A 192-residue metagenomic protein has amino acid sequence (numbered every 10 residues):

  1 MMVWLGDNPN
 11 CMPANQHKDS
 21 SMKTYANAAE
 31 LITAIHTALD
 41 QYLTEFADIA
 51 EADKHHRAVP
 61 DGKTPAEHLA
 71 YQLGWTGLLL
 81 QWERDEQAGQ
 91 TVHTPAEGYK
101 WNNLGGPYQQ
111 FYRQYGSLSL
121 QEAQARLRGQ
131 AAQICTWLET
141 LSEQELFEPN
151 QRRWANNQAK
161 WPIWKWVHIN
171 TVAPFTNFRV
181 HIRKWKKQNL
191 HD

Functional and structural regions predicted by a protein language model:
P9-N10: Short linear/disordered segments characteristic of secreted peptide precursors and small low-complexity proteins
P13-E30, L78-G129, N189-D192: Short, helix-capping/interhelical loops that line the mouth of catalytic, cofactor-, or ligand-binding pockets
T24-D53, G74-R84, I169, A173-T176: Alpha-helical bundle segments that constitute or directly flank the non-heme di-iron/ferroxidase center
A34-Q41, E122-T136, A173: A non-catalytic, amphipathic alpha-helix used as a structural packing/dimerization or gating element in enzyme scaffolds
H55-G106, L146-D192: Short, contiguous alpha-helical
E139-F147: Proline-centered turn/helix-capping motifs that create local helix->coil transitions or kinks
